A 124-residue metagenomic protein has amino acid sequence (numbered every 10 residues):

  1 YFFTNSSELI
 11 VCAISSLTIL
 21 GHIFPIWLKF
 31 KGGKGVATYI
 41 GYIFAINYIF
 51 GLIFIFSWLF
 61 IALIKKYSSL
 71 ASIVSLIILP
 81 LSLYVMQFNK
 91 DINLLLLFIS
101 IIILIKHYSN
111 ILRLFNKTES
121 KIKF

Functional and structural regions predicted by a protein language model:
Y1-A37: Helix-adjacent hinge/juxtasegments
F2-F3, G21, G33-K65, I77-Q87: Interfacial segments of multi-pass membrane proteins
F2-V11, Y48-I49, V85-L94, K121-F124: Alpha-helical transmembrane segments and immediately membrane-proximal extracytoplasmic
I10, L81, I99-S100, I111 (+1 more regions): A broad "ordered helical/assembly scaffold" signature
V11-S16, I40, L52-F56, L70-V74 (+1 more regions): Hydrophobic alpha-helical transmembrane segments
T18-H22, W58-A62, I99-K106: Alpha-helical transmembrane segments of multi-pass membrane proteins
F24-V36, L63-I73, K106-F124: Interhelical loop and helix-boundary elements at the membrane-water interface of polytopic inner-membrane proteins
N89-L114: Alpha-helical transmembrane segments and their immediate juxtamembrane flanks in integral membrane proteins
